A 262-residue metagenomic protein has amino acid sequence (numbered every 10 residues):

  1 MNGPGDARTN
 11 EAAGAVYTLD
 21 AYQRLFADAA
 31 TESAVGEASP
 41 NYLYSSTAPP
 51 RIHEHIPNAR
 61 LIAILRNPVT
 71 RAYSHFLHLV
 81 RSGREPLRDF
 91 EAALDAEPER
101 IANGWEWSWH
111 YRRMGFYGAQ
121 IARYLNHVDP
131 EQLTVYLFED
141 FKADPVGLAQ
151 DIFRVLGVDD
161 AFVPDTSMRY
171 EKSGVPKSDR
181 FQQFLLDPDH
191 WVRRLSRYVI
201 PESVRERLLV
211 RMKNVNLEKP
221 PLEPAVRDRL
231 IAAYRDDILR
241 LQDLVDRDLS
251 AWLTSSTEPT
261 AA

Functional and structural regions predicted by a protein language model:
M1-A262: Anion-recognition interface
